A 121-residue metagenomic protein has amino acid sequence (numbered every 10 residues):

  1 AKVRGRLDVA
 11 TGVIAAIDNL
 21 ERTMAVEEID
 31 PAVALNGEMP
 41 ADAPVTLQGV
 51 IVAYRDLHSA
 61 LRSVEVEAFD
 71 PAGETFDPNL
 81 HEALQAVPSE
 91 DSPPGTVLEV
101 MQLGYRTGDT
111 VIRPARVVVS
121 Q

Functional and structural regions predicted by a protein language model:
A1-F76: Charge-dense, E/K-rich amphipathic alpha-helical interfaces
E21, E82, E99: Acidic-residue sensor for enzyme active/binding pockets
V45, F69, D91, V100 (+1 more regions): Short glycine- and Lys/Arg-enriched binding-loop motifs that mark or flank ligand-binding interfaces
S63-V66, E74, A86, D91 (+1 more regions): Membrane-proximal structural modules of membrane-associated proteins and complexes
T75-P78, A83: Nucleotide-binding motor/catalytic cores of P-loop/tubulin-like NTPases across gene-expression machines
P78, D91-P94, T110-V111: Short flexible coil/turn linkers enriched for glycine and charged/polar residues that connect secondary-structure
L84-Q85, V118: Residues in well-ordered beta-strands of folded domains
T96-Q121: A hydrophobic membrane-anchoring alpha-helix module
